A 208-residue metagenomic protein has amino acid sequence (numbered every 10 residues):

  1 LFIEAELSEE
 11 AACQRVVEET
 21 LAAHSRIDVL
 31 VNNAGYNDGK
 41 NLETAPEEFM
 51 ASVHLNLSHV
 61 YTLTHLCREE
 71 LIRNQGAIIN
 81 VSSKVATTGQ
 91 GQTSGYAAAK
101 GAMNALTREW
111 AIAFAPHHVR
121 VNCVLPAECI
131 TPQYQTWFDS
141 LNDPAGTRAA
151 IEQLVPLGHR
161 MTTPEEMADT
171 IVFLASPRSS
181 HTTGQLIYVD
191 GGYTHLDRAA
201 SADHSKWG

Functional and structural regions predicted by a protein language model:
C13, K40-V53, I151: Substrate-binding pocket helix/loop in short-chain dehydrogenase/reductase
E18, A22, L55-G76, A111-I112 (+2 more regions): Amphipathic alpha-helical dimer-interface segment in Rossmann-like NAD(P)H-dependent oxidoreductases
D28, Y36, P46-T62, I79 (+1 more regions): Catalytic Tyr-X3-Lys loop
T64, A99, T107: Active-site helix of classical SDR
S83: Residue(s) in the substrate-gating loop at a strand-loop-helix junction that position the organic substrate next
T88, V172, T183-G208: Short C-terminal tail/terminal secondary-structure segment of NAD(P)H-dependent dehydrogenase/reductase domains
A115, R120, T182-G184: Short, small/polar-rich loop/turn modules that mediate ligand/substrate recognition or access, typified
C123, A145-R178, T182, V189-G191: C-terminal helical subdomain
